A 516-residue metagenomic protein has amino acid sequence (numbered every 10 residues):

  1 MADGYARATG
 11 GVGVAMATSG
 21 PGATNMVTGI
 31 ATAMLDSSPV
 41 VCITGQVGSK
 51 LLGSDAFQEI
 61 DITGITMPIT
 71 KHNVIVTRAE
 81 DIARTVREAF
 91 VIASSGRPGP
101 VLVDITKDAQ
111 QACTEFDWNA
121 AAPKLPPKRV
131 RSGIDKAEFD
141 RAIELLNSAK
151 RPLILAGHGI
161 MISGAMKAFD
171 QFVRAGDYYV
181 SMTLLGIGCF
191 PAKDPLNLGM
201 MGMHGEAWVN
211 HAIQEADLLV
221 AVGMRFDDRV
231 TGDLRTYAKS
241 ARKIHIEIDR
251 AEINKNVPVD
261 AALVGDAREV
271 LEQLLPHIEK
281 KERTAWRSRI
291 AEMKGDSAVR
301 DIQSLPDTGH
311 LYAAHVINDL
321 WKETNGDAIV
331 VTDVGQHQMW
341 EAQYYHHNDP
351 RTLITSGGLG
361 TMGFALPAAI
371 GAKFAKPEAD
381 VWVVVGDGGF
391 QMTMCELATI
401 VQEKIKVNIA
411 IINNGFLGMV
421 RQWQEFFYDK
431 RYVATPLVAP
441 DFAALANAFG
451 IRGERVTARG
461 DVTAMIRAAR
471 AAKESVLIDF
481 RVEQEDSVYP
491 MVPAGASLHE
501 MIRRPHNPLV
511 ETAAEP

Functional and structural regions predicted by a protein language model:
M1-E282, D319, E323-G326, K406-I411 (+4 more regions): N-terminal alpha/beta PP-like core and its mobile active-site loop of ThDP/TPP-dependent enzymes
I43, L51-Q58, M203, N254-N256 (+3 more regions): Thiamine diphosphate
P98-V101, K280-M293, L477: Flexible, glycine/charged-enriched surface loops at secondary-structure junctions
L102, H245, V331, V384-V385: Generic enzyme active-site microenvironment
V103-Q111, R289-S297, E483-S487, A494-S497: A short, charged, Gly/Pro-tolerant segment at domain boundaries
D104, V331-D333, D479: Short beta-strand segments
L153-G157, I329-D333, D387: Short hydrophobic beta-strand segments
E292-A372, E378: Active-site diphosphate/adenylate-binding microenvironment
